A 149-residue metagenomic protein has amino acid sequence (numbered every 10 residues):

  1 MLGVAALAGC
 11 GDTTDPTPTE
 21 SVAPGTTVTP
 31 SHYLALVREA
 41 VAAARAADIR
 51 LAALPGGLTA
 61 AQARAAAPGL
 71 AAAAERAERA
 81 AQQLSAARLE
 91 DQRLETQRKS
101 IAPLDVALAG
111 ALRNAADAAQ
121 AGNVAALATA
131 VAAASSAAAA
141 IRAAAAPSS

Functional and structural regions predicted by a protein language model:
M1-L2: Sec-dependent N-terminal signal peptides
A6-G9: C-terminal motif of bacterial Sec signal peptides marking the signal peptidase cleavage site
G11-H32: Short, low-complexity, disordered segments immediately C-terminal to signal peptides in bacterial exported proteins
G25-D117, A126-S149: Alpha-helical segments in soluble extracytoplasmic regions
